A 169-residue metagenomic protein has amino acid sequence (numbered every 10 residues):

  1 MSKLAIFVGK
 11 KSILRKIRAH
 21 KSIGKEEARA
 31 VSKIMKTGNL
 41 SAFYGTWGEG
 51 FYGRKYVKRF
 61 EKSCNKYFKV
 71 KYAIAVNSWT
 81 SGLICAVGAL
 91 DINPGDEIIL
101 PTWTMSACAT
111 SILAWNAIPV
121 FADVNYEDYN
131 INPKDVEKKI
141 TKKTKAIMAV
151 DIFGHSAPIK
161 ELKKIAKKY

Functional and structural regions predicted by a protein language model:
M1-T80, I84-G88, A114, K167: Conserved PLP-binding active-site segment in aminotransferase class I/II-type PLP enzymes
G88-Y169: PLP-dependent aminotransferase-like
